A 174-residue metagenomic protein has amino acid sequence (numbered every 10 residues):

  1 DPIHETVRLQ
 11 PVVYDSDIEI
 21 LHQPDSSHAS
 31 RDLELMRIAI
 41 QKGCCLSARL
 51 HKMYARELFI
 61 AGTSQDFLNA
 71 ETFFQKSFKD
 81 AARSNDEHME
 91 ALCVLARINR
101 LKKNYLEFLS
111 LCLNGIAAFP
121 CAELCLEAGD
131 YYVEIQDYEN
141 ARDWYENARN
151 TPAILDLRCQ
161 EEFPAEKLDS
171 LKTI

Functional and structural regions predicted by a protein language model:
D1-Q65, N69-T72: Catalytic-site signature of metal-activated, phosphate-bearing donor transferases, centered on the GT-A/GT-A-like
G43, F74, A81, F119 (+1 more regions): Alpha-helical junction/boundary sensor with strong preference for TPR arrays
C44-L50, S84-C93, F119-C125, C159-S170: Generic helix N-cap/helix-start motif at coil->alpha-helix transitions
A61-S64, K102, I135: Structural motif corresponding to the intra-repeat A-B loop/turn of tetratricopeptide repeats
D66-N69, E107, N140: Alpha-helical positions within canonical tetratricopeptide repeat
Y138-L155: TPR/TPR-like (Sel1-like) alpha-helical repeat modules
